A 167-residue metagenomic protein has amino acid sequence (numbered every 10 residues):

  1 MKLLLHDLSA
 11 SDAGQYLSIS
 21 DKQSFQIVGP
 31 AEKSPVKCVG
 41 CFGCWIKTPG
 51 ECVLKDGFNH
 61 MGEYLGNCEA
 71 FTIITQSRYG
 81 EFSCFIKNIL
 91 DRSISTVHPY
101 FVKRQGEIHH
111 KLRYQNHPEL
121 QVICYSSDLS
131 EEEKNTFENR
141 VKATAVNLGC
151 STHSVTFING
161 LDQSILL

Functional and structural regions predicted by a protein language model:
M1-H98, V146, S154, Q163-L167: N-terminal beta1-alpha1-beta2 submodule of the flavodoxin-like/Rossmannoid cofactor-binding fold
M1-L5, E119-D128: Short hydrophobic beta-strand segments
S77-Y79, S126-E131: Short histidine/acidic/glycine/proline-rich micro-motifs that form metal- and phosphate-coordinating active-site loops
Q105-H109: Alpha-helical scaffolding within the catalytic cores of extracellular/periplasmic polymer-degrading hydrolases
K111-P118: Short, conserved loop/helix-junction motifs that constitute active-site signature segments in enzyme catalytic cores
D128-L167: Glycine-rich phosphate/pyrophosphate-binding loop and the adjoining helix
